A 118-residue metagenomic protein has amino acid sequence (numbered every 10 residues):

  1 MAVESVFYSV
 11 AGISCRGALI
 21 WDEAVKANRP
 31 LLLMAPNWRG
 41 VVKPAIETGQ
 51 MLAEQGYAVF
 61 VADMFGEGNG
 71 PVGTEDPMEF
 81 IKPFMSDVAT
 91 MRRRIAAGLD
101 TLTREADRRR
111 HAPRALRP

Functional and structural regions predicted by a protein language model:
A2: Predominantly soluble domains enriched in secretory-pathway, periplasmic, or organellar proteins
S5-R110: Serine-hydrolase catalytic machinery in alpha/beta-hydrolase-like enzymes
N37, R117-P118: Short, thiol/selenol-centered motifs that function as redox-active sites or metal-ligating centers
A112-L116: Residue in the alpha/beta-hydrolase core beta-strand immediately N-terminal to the catalytic nucleophile
